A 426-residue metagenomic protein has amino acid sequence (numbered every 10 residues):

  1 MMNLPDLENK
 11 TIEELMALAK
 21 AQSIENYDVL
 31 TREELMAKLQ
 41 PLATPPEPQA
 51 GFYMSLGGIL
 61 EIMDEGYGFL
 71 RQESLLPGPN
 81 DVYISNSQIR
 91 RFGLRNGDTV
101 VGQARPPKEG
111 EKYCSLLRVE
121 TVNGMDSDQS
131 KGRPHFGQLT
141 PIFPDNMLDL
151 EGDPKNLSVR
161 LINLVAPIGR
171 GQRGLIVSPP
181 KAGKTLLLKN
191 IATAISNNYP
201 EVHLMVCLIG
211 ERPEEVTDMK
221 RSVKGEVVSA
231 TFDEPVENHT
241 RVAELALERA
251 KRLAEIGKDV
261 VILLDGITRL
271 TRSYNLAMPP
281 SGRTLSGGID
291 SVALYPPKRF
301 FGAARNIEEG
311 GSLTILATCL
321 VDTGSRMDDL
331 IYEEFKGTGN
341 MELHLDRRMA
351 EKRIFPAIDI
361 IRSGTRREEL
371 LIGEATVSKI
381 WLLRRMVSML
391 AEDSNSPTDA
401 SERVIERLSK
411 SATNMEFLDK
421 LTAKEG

Functional and structural regions predicted by a protein language model:
M1-E47: Basic helix-extension-helix modules of the SAP/HeH family
D28, E33-G132: N-terminal "pre-motor" subdomain/linker immediately upstream of P-loop NTPase catalytic cores
L39-P41, G58-D64, Q72-S74, N86 (+12 more regions): Flexible glycine-/small-residue-rich
G51-L56, L157-L161, A246-K251, F300: Phosphate-interacting basic helix/loop segments used at nucleotide- and nucleic-acid interfaces
I84-S87, V101-P106, S115, L161-L164 (+3 more regions): Short beta-alpha junctions and helix-cap segments that line functional grooves
L94, P106-I176, A182: P-loop NTP-binding catalytic core
G174, A182-G183, I191-G426: P-loop NTPase catalytic core
